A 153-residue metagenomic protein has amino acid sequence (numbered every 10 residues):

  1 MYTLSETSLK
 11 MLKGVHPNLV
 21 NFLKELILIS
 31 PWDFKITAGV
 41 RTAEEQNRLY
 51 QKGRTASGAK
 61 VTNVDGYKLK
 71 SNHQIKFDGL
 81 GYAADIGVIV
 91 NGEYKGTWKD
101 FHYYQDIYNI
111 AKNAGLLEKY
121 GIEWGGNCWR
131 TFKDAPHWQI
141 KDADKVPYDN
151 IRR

Functional and structural regions predicted by a protein language model:
M1-A38: Active-site acidic/histidine clusters and adjacent loop/turn architecture that either coordinate catalytic ions
L9-P17, V40-A43, W98-Q105: Soluble non-cytosolic domains of exported or imported proteins
L28-P31, Q51-R54, K112, L116: Sec-exported extracytoplasmic/periplasmic mature domains
I29, T55-K60, V146-R153: Compositionally biased, low-complexity linear motifs
A38-V40, V90: A mature extracytoplasmic/lumenal domain signature
E44-G87: Short, surface-exposed glycine/acidic/tryptophan-bearing loops
L69-R153: Catalytic cores and adjacent binding grooves of peptidoglycan-active enzymes
